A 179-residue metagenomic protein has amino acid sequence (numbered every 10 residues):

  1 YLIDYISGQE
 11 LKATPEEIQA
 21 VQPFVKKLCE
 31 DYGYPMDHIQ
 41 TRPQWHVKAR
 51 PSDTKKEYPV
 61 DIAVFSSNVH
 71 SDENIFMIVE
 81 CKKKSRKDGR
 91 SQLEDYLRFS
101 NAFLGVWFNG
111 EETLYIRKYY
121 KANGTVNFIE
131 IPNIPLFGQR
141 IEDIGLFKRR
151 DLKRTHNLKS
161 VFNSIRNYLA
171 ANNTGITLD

Functional and structural regions predicted by a protein language model:
Y1-L104, E112-A170: A short, conserved, highly charged catalytic patch centered on acidic carboxylates
T174-D179: Noncatalytic partner-interaction/assembly domains of nucleic-acid and motor enzyme complexes, especially the accessory
